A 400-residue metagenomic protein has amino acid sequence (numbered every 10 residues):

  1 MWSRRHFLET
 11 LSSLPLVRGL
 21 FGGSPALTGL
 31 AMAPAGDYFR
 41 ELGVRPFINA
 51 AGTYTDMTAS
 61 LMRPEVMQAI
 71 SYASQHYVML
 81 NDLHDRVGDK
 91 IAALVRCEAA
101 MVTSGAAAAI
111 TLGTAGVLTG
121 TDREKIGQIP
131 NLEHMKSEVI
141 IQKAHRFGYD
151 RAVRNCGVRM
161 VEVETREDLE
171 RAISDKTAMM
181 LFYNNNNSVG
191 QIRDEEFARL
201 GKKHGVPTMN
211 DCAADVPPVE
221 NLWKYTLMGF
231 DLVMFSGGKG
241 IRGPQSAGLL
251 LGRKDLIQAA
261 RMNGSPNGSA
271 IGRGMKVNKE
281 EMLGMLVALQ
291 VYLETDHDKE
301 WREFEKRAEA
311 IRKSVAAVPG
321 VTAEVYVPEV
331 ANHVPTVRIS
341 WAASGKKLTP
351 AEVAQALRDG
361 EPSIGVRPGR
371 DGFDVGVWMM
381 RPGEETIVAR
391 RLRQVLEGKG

Functional and structural regions predicted by a protein language model:
M1-P15: N-terminal secretory signal peptides and thylakoid transit peptides that target proteins across membranes
L8-L11, P34-I48, G52-M57, G88-A93 (+4 more regions): Conserved PLP-enzyme active-site core in the AAT-like
L27-Y77, W378: N-terminal "arm"/small-domain region of PLP-dependent enzymes with the aminotransferase-like
R63-A106, G116: Conserved N-terminal alpha-helix of the aminotransferase class I/II PLP-enzyme fold
L80-D85, A99-A100, G272-K276, T295-F304 (+2 more regions): Flexible, glycine/charged-enriched surface loops at secondary-structure junctions
L289-K313: Structural signature of PLP-dependent enzymes
S314-E397: Conserved C-terminal alpha-helix-loop-beta "cap" of PLP-dependent enzymes that closes/shapes the active-site mouth
